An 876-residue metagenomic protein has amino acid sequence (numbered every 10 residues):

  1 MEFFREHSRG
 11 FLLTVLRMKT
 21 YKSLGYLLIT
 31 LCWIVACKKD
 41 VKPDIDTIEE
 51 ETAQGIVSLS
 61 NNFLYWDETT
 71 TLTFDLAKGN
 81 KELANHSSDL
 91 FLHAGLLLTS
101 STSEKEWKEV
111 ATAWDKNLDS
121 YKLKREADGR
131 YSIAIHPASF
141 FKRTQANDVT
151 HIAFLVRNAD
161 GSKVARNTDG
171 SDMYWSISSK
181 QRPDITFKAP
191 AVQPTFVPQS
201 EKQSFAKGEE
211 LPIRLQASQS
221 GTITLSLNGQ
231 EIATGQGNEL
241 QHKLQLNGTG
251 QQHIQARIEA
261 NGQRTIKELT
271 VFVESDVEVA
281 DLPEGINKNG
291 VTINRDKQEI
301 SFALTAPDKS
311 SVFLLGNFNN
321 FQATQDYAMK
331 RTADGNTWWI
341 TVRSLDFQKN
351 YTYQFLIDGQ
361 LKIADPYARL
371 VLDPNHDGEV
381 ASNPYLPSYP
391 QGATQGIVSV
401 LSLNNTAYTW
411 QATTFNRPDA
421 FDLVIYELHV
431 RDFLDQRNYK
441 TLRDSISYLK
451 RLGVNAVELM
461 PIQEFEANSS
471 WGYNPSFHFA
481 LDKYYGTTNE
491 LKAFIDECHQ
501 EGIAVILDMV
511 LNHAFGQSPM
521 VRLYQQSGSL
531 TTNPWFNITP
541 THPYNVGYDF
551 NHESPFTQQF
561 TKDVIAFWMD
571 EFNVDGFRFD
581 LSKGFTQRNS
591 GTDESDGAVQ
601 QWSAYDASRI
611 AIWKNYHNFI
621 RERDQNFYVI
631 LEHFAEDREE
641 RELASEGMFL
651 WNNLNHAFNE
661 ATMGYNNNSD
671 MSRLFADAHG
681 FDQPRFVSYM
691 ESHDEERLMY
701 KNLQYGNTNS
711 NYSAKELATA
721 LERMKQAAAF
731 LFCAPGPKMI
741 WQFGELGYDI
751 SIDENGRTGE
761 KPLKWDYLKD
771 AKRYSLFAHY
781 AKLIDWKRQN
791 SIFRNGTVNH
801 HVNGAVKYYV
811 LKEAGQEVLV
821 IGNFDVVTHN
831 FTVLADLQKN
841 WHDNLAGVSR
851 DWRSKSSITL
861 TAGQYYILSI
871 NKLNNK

Functional and structural regions predicted by a protein language model:
I34-S58: Bacterial Sec-dependent N-terminal signal peptides
N62-D67, T195-E209, N294: Short, solvent-exposed loop/linker segments at the N-terminal edge of repeated beta-sheet extracellular domains
D89-Q145, G161-N167, A233-G237, I293-D296 (+2 more regions): Aromatic-rich carbohydrate-binding modules that target alpha-glucans
V273-V312, A364-F421: Basic K/R-rich, polyanion-interacting modules in nucleoproteins and related proteins
L372-D377, A381, L386, P390 (+2 more regions): Substrate-binding/active-site clefts of carbohydrate-active enzymes
A381, N573-D575, S595, Q600-S603 (+6 more regions): Conserved alpha/beta catalytic core and glycan-binding cleft of carbohydrate-active enzymes
P735, K764-H801: Aromatic- and carboxylate-lined catalytic core of secreted/periplasmic carbohydrate-active enzymes
R853-K876: C-terminal beta-strand-rich structural cap/linker in extracellular carbohydrate-active enzymes
